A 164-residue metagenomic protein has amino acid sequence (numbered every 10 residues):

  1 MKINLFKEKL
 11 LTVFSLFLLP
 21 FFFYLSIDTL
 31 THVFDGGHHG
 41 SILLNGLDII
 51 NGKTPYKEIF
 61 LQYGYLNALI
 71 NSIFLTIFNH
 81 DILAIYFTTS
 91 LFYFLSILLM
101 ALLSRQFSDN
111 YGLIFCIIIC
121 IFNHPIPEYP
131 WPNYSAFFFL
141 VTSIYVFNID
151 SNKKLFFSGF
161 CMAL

Functional and structural regions predicted by a protein language model:
M1-L25: Start-transfer (signal-anchor) and selected internal transmembrane alpha helices of multi-pass inner/ER membrane
T29-N45, Y56-I73, H80-L83: Extracytoplasmic catalytic/substrate-binding loops of multi-pass membrane glycan-assembly enzymes
Y63, N67, N71-L75, N79 (+2 more regions): Transmembrane alpha-helices of multi-pass, membrane-embedded glycan-processing enzymes that use lipid-linked
H80-A84, T88, S108-F115, K154: Membrane-interface starts of transmembrane alpha-helices
I97-F122, F137: Transmembrane-helix signature of polytopic, membrane-embedded enzymes that assemble or transfer cell-envelope glycans
R105-Q106, N110, V141-F157: Membrane-interface transmembrane helices that cradle and orient dolichyl/undecaprenyl
C120-H124, K154-L164: Membrane-interface alpha helices of multi-pass inner-membrane proteins
I126-A136: Short acidic/glycine- and proline-prone juxtamembrane loop motifs at membrane-interface regions of multi-pass membrane
